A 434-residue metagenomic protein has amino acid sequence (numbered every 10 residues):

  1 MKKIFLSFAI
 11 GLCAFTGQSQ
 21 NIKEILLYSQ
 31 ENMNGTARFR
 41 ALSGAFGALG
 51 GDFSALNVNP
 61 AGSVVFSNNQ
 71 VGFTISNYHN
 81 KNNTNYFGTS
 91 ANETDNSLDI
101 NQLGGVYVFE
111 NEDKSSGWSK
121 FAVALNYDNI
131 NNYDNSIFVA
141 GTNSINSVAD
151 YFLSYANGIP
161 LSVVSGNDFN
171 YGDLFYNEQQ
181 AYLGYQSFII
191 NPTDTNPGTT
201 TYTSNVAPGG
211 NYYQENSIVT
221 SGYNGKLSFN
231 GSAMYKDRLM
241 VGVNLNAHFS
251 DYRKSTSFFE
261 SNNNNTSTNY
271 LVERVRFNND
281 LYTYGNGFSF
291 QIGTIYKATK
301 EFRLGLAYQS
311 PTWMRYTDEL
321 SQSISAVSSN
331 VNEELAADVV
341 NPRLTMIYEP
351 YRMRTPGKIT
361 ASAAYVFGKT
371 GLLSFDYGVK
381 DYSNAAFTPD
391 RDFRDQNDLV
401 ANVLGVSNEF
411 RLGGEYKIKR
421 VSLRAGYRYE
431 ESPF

Functional and structural regions predicted by a protein language model:
M1-K23: Bacterial Sec-dependent N-terminal signal peptides
A9, F66, R253: Active-site-proximal flexible loops/turns
L12-C13, N69, V421: Alpha-helical transmembrane segments and their juxtamembrane interfaces
Q20-N34, F39, V108-F434: Outer-membrane beta-barrel porins/channels
A37, L49-V58, V64-I137, T142-N143 (+1 more regions): Outer-membrane beta-barrel translocator/receptor signature
